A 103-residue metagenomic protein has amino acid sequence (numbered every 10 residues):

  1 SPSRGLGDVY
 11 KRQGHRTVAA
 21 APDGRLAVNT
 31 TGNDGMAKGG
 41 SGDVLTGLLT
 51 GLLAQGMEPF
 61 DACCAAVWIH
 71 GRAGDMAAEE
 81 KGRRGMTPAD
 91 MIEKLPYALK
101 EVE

Functional and structural regions predicted by a protein language model:
S1-Y10: Single conserved hydrophobic/aromatic residue that forms the stacking wall/gate of nucleotide- or nucleobase-binding
G7, R16, D34, S41-L45 (+2 more regions): Gly/Ser/Thr-rich beta-alpha loop segments that engage phosphate groups in nucleotides
Y10, G24, D34, R84 (+1 more regions): Flexible, active-site-adjacent loop/turn segments at secondary-structure boundaries
K11-N29, L95: Acidic-glycine-rich active-site phosphate/pyrophosphate-binding loop
R16, N33, L49-T50, C63 (+4 more regions): Generic hydrophobic alpha-helical scaffold/packing signal
L26-G40: Short pre-catalytic strand/loop immediately N-terminal to key active-site residues, enriched for Gly-Thr
K38-I69: Short, small-residue alpha-helix embedded
R72-E103: Charged C-terminal helix
